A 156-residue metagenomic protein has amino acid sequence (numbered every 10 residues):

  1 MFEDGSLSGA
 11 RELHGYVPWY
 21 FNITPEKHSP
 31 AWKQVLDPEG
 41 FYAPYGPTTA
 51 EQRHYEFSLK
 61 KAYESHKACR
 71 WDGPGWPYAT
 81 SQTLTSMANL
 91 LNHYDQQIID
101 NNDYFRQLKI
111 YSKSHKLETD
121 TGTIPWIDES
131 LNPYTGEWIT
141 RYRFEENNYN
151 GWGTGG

Functional and structural regions predicted by a protein language model:
F2-P38, K67-G156: C-terminal capping/lid segments that line or modulate ligand- or cofactor-binding pockets
P30-Q34, E39-S58: Glycan-recognition surfaces
P47-W71, W76: Generic long, charged, amphipathic alpha-helical segments
